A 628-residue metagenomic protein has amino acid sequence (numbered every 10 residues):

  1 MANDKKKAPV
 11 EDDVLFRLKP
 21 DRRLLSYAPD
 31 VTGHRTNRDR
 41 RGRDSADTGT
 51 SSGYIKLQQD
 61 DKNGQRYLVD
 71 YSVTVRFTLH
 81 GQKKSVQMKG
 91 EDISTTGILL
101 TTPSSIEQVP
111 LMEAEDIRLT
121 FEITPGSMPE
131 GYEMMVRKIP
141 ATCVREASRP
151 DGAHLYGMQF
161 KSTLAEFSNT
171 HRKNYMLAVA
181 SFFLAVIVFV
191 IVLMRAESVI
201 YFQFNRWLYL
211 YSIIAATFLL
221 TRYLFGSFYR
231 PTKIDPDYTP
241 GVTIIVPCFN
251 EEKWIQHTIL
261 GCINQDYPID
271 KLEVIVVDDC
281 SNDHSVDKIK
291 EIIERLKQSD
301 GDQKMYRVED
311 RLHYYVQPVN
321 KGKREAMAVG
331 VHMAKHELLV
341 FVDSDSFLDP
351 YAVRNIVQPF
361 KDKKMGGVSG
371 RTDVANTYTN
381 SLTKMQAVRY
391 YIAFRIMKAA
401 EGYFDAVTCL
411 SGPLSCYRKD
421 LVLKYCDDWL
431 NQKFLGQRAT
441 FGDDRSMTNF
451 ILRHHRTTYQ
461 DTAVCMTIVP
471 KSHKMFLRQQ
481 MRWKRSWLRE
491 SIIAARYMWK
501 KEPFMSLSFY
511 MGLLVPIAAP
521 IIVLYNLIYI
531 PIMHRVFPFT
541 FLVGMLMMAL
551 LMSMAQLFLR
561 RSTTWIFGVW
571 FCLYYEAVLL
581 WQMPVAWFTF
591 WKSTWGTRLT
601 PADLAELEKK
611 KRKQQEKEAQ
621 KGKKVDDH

Functional and structural regions predicted by a protein language model:
A2-I93, T102-S105, R172-I187: N-terminal helix initiation/capping motif
V69-L79, L111-V136: Short conserved beta-strand and strand-loop elements enriched in small hydrophobics with frequent Asp/Gly
V86-M88, R137-E146: Short beta-strand-centered aromatic/proline hotspots
D92, C143-A147, S162: A residue-level detector for short acidic-glycine micro-motifs
I98-T102, A147-F160, M327: Short, solvent-exposed secondary-structure boundary/capping segments
D151-F167, E490-A494: Juxtamembrane amphipathic/hinge helix adjacent to a transmembrane helix
L193-S227, K233-D237, M511-T594: Membrane-embedded multi-pass helical conduit in multi-pass membrane proteins, especially envelope-biosynthetic
I234-W499, D627: Non-transmembrane catalytic domains and loops of membrane-associated enzymes and transporters that build or traffic
